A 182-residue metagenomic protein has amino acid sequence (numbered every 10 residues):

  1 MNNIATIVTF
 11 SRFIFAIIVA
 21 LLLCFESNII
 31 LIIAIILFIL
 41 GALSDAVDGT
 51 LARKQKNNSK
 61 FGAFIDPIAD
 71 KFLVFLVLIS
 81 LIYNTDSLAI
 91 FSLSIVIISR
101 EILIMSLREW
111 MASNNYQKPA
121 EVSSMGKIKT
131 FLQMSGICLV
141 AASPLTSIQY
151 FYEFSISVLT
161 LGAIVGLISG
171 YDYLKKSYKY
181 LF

Functional and structural regions predicted by a protein language model:
N2-T9, F13-F15, A20, I36-L40 (+1 more regions): A feature for the membrane-embedded catalytic helix bundles of lipid/isoprenoid biosynthetic enzymes
L22-I30: Membrane-interface transmembrane helices that cradle and orient dolichyl/undecaprenyl
D45, D66: Conserved G/P- and acidic residue-centered "switch" motifs that form tight phosphate/ATP-binding loops in soluble
A46-G49, M105: Short helical (or helix-break) motifs at transmembrane helix termini and adjacent helical loops in multi-pass membrane
A52, K60-G62: Solvent-exposed interhelical
K56-N57, Q149: Membrane-interface helix caps and helix-loop-helix hairpins in membrane proteins
